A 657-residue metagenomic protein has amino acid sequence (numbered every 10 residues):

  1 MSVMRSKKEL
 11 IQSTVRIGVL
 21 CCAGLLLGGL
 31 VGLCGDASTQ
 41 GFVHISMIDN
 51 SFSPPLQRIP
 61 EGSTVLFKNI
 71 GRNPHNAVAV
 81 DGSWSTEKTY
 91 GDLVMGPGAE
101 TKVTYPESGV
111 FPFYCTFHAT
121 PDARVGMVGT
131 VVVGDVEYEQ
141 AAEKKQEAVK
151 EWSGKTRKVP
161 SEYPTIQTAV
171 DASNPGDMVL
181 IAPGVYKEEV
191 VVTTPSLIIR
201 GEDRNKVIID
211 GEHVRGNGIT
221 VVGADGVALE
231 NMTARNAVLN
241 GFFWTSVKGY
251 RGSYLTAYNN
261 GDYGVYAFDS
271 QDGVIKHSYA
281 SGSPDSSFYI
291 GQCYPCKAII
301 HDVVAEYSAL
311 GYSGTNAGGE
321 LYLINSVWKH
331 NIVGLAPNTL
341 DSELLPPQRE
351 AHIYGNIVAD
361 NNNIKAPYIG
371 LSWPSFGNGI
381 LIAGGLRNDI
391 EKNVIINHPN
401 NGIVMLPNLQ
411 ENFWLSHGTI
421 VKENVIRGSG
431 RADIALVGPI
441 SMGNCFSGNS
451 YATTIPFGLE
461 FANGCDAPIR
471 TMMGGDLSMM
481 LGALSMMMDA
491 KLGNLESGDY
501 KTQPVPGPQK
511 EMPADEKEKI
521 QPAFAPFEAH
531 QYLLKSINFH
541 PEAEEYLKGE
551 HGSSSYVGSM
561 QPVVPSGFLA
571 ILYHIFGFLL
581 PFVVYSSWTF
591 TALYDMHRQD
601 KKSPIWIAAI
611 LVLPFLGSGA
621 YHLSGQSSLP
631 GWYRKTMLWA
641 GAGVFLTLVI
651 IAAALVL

Functional and structural regions predicted by a protein language model:
T39-E61: N-terminal edge beta-strand
H44, M95-Q146: Extracellular/periplasmic metallocenter environments
F52, I59, A148-K187: Acidic Gly/Asp/Thr-rich repetitive segments characteristic of extracellular carbohydrate-active and adhesion proteins
H75-D81, S85, K158-P164, P183 (+1 more regions): Right-handed parallel beta-helix/beta-spiral solenoid domain characteristic of secreted/periplasmic
G91-D92, W414-H417, R427-S555: Acidic, glycine- and Ser/Thr-rich low-complexity intrinsically disordered tracts in extracellular/secreted proteins
Y186-V192, R204, D210-G218, V238-W244 (+10 more regions): Short glycine/acidic-rich loop motifs that flank beta-strands on beta-rich extracellular proteins
R200-K206, D225-N236, K248-Y263, Q271-S286 (+7 more regions): Right-handed parallel beta-helix
P581-W588, P604-G625: Hydrophobic, aromatic-rich membrane-embedded alpha-helical segments
